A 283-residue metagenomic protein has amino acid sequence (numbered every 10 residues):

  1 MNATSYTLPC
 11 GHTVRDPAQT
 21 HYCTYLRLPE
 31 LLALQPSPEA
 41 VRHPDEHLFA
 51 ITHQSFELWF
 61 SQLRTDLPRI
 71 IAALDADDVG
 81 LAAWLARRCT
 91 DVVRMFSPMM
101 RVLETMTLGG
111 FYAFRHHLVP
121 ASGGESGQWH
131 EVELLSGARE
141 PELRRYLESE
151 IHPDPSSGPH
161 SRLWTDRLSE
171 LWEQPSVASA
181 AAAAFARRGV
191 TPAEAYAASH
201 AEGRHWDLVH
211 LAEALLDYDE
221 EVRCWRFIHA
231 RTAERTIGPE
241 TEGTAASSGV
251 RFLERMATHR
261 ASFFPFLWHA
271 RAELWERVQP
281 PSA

Functional and structural regions predicted by a protein language model:
M1-A283: Surface-exposed peri-terminal alpha-helical interaction modules
